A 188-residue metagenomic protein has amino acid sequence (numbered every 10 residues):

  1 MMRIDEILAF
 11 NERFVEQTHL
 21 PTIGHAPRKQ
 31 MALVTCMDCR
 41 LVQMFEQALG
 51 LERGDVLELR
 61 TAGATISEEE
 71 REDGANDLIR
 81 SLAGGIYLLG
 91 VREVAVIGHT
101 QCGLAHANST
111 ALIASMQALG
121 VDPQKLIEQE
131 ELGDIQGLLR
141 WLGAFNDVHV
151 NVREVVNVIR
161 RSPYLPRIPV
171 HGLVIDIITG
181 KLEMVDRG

Functional and structural regions predicted by a protein language model:
M1-M31, D38, A64-G74, G84-V91 (+1 more regions): Divalent-metal-activated hydrolytic enzyme cores
V34-C36, I97: Short hydrophobic segments within beta-strands
L41-Q43: Short, well-ordered alpha-helical microsegments
E46-R53: Short Gly/aromatic-enriched secondary-structure transition segments
V56-G63: A short beta-strand-loop structural module common to alpha/beta enzyme folds
V94-Q101: Histidine-centered catalytic micro-motifs
